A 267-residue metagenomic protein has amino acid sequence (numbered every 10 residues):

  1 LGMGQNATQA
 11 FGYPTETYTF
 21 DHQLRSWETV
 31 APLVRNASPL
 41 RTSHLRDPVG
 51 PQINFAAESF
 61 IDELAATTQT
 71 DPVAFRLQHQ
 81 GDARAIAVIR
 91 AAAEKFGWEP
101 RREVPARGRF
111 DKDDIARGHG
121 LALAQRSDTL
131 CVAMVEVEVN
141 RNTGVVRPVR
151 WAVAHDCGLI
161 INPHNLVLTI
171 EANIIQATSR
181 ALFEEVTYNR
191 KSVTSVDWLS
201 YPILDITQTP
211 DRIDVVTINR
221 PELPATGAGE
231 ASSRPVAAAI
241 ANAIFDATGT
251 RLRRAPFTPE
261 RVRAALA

Functional and structural regions predicted by a protein language model:
L1-A267: Cofactor-binding beta-sheet edge motifs in enzyme active sites
